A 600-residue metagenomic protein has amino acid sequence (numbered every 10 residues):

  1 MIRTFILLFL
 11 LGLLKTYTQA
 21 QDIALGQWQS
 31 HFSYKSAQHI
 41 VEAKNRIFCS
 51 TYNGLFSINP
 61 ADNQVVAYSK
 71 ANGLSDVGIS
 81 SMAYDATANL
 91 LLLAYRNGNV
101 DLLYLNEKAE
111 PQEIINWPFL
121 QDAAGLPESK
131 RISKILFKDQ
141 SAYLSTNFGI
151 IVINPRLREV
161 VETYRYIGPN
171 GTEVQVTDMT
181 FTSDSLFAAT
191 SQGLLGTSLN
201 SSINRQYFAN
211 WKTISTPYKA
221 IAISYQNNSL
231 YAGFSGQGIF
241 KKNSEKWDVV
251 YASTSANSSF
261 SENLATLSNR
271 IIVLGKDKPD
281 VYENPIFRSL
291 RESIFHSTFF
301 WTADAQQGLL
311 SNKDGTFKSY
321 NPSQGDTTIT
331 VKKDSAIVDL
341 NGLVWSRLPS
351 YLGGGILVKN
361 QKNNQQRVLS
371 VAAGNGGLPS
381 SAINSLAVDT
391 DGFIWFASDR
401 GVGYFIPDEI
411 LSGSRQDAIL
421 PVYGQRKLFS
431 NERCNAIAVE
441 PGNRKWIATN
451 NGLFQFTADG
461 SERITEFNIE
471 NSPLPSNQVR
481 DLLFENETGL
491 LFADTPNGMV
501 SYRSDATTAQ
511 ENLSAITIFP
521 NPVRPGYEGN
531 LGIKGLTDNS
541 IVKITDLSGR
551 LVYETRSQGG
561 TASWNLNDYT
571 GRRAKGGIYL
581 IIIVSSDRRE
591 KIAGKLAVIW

Functional and structural regions predicted by a protein language model:
M1-L25, G532, W600: Bacterial Sec-dependent N-terminal signal peptides
Q19-I516, I541-K543, L551, I582: Carboxylate-rich, polar loop motifs that coordinate divalent cations or form catalytic acidic clusters
K70, Y553-G560: Solvent-exposed serine/threonine-rich low-complexity stretches and specific carbohydrate-binding patches
E511-K543, T561-W564: Glycine-centered coil/turn sites that cap beta-strands in beta-rich domains
G532, K543, Y553, S585-R588: Terminal non-domain segments
D546-G549, I599: Long, low-complexity acidic/proline-rich regions
S557-R589: Short, surface-exposed loop/turn motifs with a glycine/proline- and acidic-biased composition
K591-L596: Edge beta-strands of extracellular beta-sandwich domains
